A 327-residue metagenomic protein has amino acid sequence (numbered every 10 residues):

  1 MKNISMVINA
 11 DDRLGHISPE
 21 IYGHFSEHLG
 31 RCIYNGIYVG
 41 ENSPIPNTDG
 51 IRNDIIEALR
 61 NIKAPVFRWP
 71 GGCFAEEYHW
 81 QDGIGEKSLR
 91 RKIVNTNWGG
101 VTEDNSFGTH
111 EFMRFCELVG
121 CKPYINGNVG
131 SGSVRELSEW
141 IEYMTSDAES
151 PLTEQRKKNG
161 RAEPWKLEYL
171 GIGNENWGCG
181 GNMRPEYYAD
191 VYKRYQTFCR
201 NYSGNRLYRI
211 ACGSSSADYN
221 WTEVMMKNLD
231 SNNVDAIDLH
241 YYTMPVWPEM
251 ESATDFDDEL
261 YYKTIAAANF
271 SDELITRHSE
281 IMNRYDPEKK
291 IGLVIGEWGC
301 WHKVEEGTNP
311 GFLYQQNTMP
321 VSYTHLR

Functional and structural regions predicted by a protein language model:
M1-E57: Mature N-terminal, pre-catalytic/accessory segment of carbohydrate-active enzymes
Y22, F67-W69, P123-I125, E168-I172 (+3 more regions): Hydrophobic faces of well-ordered beta-strands that scaffold small-molecule active sites in alpha/beta enzyme cores
H24, C32-V39, C73-T109, L152-N176 (+1 more regions): Aromatic- and acidic-residue-enriched carbohydrate-binding clefts of CAZyme catalytic domains
I37-N47, K92-N105, I125-S131, G173-A189 (+3 more regions): The substrate-binding groove and active-site-proximal loops of carbohydrate-active enzymes, especially glycoside
I55-A64, F112, S133-Y169, Y192-Y202 (+3 more regions): An active-site-proximal structural segment forming one wall of the substrate-binding cleft that immediately precedes
E76-M144, A189-R206: Aromatic-lined substrate-binding rim segments of carbohydrate-active enzymes
P185-S322: Noncatalytic carbohydrate-binding groove/subsite architecture in carbohydrate-active enzymes
T324-R327: Conserved small/polar residues in nucleotide/adenosyl-binding loops
